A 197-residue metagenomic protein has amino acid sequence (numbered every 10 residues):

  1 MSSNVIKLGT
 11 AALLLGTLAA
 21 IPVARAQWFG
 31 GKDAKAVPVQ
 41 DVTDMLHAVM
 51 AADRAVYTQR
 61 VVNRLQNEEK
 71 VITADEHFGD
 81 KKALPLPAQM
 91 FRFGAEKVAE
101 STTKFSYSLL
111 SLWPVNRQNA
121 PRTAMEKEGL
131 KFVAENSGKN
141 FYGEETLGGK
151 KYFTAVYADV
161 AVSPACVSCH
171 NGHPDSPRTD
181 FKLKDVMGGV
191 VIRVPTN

Functional and structural regions predicted by a protein language model:
M1-A12: Bacterial N-terminal signal peptides that target proteins for export
A11-A20: Bacterial N-terminal signal peptides
A24-A161, D175-N197: Extracytoplasmic c-type cytochrome modules immediately beyond a signal peptide or single-pass transmembrane anchor
V162-P174: The canonical Cys-X-X-Cys-His
